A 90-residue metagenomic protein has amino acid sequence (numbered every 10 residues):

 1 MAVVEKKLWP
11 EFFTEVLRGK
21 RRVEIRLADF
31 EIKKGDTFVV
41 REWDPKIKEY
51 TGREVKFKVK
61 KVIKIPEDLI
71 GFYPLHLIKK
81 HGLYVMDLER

Functional and structural regions predicted by a protein language model:
A2-R22: Short, basic/aromatic beta-hairpin or loop at an interaction surface
R26-D29, E89-R90: A structural micro-motif recognizing beta-strand termini and the immediately following turn/loop segments
D29, W43-K48: Short, charged beta-turn/beta-strand-edge "cap" motif at the junction between a beta-strand and an adjacent loop
K48-V62: Short beta-strand-centered aromatic/proline hotspots
V62-R90: Glycine- and charge-enriched low-complexity intrinsically disordered segments
